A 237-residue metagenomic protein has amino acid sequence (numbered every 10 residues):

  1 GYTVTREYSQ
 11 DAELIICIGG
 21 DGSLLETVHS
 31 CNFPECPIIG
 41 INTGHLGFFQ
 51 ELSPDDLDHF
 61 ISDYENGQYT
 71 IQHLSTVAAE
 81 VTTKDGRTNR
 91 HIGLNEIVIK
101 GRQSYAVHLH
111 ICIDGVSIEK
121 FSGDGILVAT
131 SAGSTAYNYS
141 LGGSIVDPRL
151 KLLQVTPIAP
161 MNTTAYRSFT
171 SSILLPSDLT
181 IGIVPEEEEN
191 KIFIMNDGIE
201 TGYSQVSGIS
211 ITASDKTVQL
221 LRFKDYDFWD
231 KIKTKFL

Functional and structural regions predicted by a protein language model:
G1-P34: N-terminal glycine-/serine-/threonine-rich phosphate-binding loop
G1-S9, G47-I126, T135-L237: Catalytic phosphate-donor-binding core of small-molecule kinases
I16, G20, N42, I97 (+1 more regions): A residue-level signal for conserved active-site and pocket-lining positions in enzyme catalytic cores
G20-S23, G44-L46, A132-S134: Short glycine-rich anion-binding loops that position phosphate/pyrophosphate groups of nucleotides and phosphorylated
D21, I41-G44, E51-P54: Beta-hairpin (beta-strand-turn-beta-strand) motif
S23-L25, F33, P37, S62-Q72: Non-catalytic interaction surface on structured domains
E26, S30-T43, F48: Gly/Ser-rich helix-loop-strand patches that form or flank binding pockets for ribonucleotide-derived cofactors
V128-T130: Conserved mixed alpha/beta catalytic, RNA-binding, or beta-rich assembly cores of soluble enzyme, regulatory
